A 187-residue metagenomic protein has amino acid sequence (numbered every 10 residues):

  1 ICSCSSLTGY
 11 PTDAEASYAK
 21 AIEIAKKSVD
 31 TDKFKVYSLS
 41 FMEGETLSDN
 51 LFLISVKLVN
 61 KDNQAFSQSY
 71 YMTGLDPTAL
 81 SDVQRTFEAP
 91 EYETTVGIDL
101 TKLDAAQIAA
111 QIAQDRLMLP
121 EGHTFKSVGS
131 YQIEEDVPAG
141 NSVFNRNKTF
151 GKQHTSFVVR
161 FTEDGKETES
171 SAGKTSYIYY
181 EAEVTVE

Functional and structural regions predicted by a protein language model:
C2-S3: C-terminal motif of bacterial Sec signal peptides marking the signal peptidase cleavage site
S6-E43: Short N-terminal edge-element motif at the start of the domain
D13-E15, D104, A182: Alpha-helix capping and helix-coil boundary motifs
A16-E23, K27, T101, Q107-A110 (+1 more regions): Polar/charged alpha-helical tracts
A25-K33, L58, R116-H123: Sec/Tat-exported extracytoplasmic proteins
K33-S69, I133-T175: Exposed beta-strand-loop-beta-strand "reactive/processing" segments of non-cytosolic proteins
G74-D99, T168-E187: A short, surface-exposed interaction/processing loop segment used at functional sites
L80-G129: Long, charged/polar, surface-exposed segments that mediate recognition or autoinhibition
